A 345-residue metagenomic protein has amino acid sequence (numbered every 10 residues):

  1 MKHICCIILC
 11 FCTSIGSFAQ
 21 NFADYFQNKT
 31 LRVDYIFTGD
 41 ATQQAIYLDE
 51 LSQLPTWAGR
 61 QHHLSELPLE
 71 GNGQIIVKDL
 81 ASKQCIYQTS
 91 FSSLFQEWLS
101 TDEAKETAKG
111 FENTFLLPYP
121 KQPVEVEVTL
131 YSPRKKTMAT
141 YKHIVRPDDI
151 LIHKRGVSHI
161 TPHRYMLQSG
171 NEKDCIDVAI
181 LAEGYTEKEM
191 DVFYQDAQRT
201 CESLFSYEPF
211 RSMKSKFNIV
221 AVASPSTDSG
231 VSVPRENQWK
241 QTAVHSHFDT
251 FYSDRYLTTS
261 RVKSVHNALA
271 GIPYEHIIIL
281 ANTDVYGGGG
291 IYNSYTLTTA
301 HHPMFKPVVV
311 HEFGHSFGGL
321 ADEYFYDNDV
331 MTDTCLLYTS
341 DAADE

Functional and structural regions predicted by a protein language model:
M1-A23: Bacterial Sec-dependent N-terminal signal peptides
K29-D149: Beta-strand-enriched, solvent-exposed domains that form extended recognition/catalytic surfaces
K154-R211, A221-V231: Fold-level signature of zinc-dependent metallopeptidase catalytic domains
K216-Y292: Active-site-proximal segments of metallohydrolase catalytic domains
Y292-V310: Short pre-active-site segment immediately N-terminal to the catalytic Zn-binding motif
P307-E323: Active-site recognition of the HExxH zinc-binding catalytic motif
A321-L337: Post-HEXXH active-site segment of zinc metalloproteases
Y338-E345: Conserved small/polar residues in nucleotide/adenosyl-binding loops
